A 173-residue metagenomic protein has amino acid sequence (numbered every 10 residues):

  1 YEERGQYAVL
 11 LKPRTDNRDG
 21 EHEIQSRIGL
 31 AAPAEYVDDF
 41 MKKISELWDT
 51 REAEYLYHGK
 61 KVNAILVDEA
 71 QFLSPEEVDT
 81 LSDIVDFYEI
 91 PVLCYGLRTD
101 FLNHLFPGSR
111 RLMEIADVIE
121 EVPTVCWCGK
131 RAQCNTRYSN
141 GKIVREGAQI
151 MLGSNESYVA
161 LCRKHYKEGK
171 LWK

Functional and structural regions predicted by a protein language model:
Y1-Y55, D100-R111, E121-T124, I143-R145 (+1 more regions): Conserved P-loop
Y55-G59, I84-Y88: Conserved catalytic network of the ASCE P-loop NTPase/AAA+ motor domain
D68-A70: Walker B catalytic acidic pair
P75-E76: Conserved D-loop-proximal element of ABC-family nucleotide-binding domains
V85-G108: Sensor-1/coupling segment of RecA-like P-loop NTPase cores
A116: Short basic (Lys/Arg) and small-residue
P123-I143: Conserved AAA+ ATPase core "coupling" helix
